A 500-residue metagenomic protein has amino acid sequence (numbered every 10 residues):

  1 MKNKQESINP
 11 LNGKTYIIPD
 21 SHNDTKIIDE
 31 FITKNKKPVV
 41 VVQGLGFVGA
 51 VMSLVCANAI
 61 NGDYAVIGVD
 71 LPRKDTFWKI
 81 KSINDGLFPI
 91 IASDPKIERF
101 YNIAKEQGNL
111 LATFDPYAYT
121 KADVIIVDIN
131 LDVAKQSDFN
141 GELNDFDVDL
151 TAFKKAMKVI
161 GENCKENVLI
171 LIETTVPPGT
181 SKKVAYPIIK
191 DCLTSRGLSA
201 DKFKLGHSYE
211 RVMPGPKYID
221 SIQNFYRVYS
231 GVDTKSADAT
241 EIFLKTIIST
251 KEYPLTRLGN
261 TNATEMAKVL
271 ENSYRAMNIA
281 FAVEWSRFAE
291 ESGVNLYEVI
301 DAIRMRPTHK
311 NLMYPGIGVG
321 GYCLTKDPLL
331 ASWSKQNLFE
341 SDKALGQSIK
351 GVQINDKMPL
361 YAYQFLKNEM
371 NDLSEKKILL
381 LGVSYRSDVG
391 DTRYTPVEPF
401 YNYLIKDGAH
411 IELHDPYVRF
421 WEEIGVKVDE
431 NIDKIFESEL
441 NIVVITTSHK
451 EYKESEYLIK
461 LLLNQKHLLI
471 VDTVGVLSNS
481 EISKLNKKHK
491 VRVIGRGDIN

Functional and structural regions predicted by a protein language model:
K2-N500: Structural/interface elements that position substrates and couple domains in central-metabolism enzymes
